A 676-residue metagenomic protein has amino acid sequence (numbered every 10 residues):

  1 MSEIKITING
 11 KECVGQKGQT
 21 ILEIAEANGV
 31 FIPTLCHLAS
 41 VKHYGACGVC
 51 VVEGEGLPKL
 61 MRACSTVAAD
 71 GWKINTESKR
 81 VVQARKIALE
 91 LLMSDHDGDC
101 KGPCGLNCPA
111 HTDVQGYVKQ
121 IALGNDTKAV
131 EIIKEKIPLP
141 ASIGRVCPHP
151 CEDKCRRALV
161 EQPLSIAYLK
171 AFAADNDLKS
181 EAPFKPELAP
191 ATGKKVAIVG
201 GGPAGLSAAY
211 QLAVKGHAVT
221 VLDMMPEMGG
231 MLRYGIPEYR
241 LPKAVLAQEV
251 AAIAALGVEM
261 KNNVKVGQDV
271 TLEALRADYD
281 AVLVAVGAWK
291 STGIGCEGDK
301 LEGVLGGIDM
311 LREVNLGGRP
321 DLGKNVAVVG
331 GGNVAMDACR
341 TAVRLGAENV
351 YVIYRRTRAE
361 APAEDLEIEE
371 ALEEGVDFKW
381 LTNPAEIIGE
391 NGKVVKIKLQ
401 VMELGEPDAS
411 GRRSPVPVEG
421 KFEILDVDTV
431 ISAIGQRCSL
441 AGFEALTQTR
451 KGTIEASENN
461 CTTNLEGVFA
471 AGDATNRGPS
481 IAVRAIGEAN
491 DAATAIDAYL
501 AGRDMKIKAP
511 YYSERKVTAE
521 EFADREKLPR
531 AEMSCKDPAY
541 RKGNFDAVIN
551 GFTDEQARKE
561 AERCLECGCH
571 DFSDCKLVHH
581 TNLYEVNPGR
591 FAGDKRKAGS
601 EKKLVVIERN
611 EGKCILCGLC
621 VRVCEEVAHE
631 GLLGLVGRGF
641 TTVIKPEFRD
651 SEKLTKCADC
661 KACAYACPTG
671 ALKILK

Functional and structural regions predicted by a protein language model:
M1-L106, Q115, K119, L123-K128 (+2 more regions): Signature of N-terminal electron-transfer/Fe-S-associated modules in redox systems
E3-I4, T20, A27-V30, V49-M61 (+10 more regions): Iron-sulfur cluster-binding cysteine motifs and their immediate structural context in ferredoxin-like electron-transfer
I6-I8, E12, I32-K42, L89-N107 (+13 more regions): Ferredoxin-like iron-sulfur electron-transfer modules
A173-A189, A251-Q268, S291-L345, T449-N464: Glycine-rich dinucleotide-binding loop and its adjacent helix/turn
K195-A218, A335-V343: N-terminal Rossmann-like FAD-binding beta1-loop-alpha1 element of flavoenzymes
A218-V221, M225-K261, V314, C339-E386 (+1 more regions): Rossmann-like dinucleotide-binding cores of NAD(P)H-dependent redox enzymes
K300-G323, P407-S480, R484: FAD-site-proximal beta/loop scaffold in flavoenzymes
A474-R503: A conserved FAD-binding loop/helix module that cradles the flavin
